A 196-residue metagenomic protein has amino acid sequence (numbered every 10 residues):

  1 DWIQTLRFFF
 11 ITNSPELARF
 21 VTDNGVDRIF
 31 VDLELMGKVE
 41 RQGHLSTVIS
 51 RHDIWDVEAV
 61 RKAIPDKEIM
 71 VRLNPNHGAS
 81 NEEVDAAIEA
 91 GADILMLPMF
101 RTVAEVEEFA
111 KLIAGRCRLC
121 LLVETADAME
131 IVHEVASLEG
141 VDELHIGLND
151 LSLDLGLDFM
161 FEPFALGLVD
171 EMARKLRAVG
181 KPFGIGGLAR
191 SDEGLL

Functional and structural regions predicted by a protein language model:
D1-E68, N76, G140: Conserved N-terminal beta1-alpha1 strand-loop-helix module at the mouth
L6-T12, I29-V31, I69-L73, L95-L97 (+3 more regions): Hydrophobic faces of well-ordered beta-strands that scaffold small-molecule active sites in alpha/beta enzyme cores
T12-E16, L33-L35, P75-H77, R101 (+3 more regions): Active-site-proximal loop/turn and secondary-structure-junction residues that shape catalytic pockets, frequently
V21, L95, V135, G147: Conserved, mostly hydrophobic/aromatic
T22-D23, I88, A136-S137: Non-catalytic positions within long, well-ordered alpha-helices that form the structural scaffold/packing of enzyme
G37-V60, H77-N81, M99-C117, A128-I131 (+2 more regions): Active-site-adjacent beta->alpha loops and helix N-cap segments on the catalytic face of soluble alpha/beta enzymes
S80-M96, G194-L196: Short, electropositive alpha-helical surface patch
D170-L196: Glycine/small-residue-rich hydrophobic helix-like segments
